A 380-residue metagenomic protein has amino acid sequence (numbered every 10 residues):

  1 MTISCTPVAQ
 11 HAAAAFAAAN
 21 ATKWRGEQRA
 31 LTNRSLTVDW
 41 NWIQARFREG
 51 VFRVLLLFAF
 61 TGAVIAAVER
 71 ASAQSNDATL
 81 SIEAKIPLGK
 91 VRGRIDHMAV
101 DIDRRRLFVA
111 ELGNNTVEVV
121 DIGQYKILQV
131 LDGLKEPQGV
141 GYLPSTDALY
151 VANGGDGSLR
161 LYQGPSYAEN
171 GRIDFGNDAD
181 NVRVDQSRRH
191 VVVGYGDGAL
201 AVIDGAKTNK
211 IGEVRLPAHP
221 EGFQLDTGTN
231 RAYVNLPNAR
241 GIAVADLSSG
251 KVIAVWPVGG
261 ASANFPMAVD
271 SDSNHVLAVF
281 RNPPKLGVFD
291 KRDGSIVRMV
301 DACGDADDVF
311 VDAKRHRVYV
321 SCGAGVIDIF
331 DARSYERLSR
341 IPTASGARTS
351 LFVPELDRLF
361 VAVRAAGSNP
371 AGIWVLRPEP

Functional and structural regions predicted by a protein language model:
M1-E49: N-terminal secretory signal peptides that target proteins for export/translocation
A9, W40, A45, V51-R53 (+4 more regions): Short linear sequence motifs
T32, G50, A66-V68, I327: Amphipathic alpha-helical interaction segments
N33-R34, F58, R70: Ubiquitous "structural anchor" signal
V51-A66: Bacterial N-terminal signal peptides
E69-P380: Predominantly soluble domains enriched in secretory-pathway, periplasmic, or organellar proteins
